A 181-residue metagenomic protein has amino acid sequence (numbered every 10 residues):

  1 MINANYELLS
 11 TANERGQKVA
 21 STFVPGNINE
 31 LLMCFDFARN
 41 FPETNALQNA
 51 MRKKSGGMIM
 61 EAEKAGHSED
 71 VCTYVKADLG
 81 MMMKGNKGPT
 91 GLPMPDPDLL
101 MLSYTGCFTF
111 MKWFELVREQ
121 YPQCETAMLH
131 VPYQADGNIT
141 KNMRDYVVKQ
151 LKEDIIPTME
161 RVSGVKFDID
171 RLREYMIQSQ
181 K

Functional and structural regions predicted by a protein language model:
M1-K181: An N-terminal assembly and electron-transfer interface module characteristic of large anaerobic redox and radical
